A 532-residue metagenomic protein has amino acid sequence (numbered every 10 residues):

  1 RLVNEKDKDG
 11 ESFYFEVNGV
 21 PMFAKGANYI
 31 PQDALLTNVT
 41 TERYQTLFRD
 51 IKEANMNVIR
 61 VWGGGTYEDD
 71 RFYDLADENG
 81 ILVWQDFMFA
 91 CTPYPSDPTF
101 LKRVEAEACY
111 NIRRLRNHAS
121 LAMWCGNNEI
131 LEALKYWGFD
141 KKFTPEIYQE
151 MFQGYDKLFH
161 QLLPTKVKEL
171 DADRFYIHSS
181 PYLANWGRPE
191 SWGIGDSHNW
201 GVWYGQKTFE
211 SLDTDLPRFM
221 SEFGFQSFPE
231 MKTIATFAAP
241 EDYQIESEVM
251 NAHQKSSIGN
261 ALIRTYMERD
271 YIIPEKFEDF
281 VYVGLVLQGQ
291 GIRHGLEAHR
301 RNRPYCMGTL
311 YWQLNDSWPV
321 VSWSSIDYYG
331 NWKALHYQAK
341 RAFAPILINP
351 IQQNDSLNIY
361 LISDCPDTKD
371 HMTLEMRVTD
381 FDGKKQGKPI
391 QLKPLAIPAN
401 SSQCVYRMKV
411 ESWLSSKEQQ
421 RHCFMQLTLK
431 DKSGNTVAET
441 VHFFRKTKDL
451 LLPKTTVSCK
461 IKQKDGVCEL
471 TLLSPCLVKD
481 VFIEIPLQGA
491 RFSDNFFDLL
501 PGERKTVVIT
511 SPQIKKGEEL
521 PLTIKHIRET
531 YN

Functional and structural regions predicted by a protein language model:
R1-T92, F100-M123, N251, S256-G289 (+1 more regions): Active-site-adjacent substrate/metal-binding segments within catalytic domains of carbohydrate-active enzymes
R1-V58, R301-N302, C306, N331 (+1 more regions): Secreted/periplasmic carbohydrate-active enzymes, especially glycoside hydrolases
L2, I30-A34, T66-D69, A90-P93 (+9 more regions): Flexible loop/turn segments at secondary-structure boundaries
Y29-P31, G63, N128, Q313 (+1 more regions): Residues that line or immediately flank small-molecule/substrate-binding pockets and catalytic motifs
D50, Y110-R114, T165-K166, H294-R301 (+1 more regions): A generic secondary-structure signal
E78, Y94-G187, Y329-G330: Active-site neighborhood of glycoside hydrolase catalytic domains
G80-L82, F175, G308: Proline-centered loop/turn at the N-terminus of a beta-strand
W124, L131, L158, T165-K168 (+1 more regions): Substrate-binding clefts and catalytic carboxylate motifs of secreted carbohydrate-active enzymes
